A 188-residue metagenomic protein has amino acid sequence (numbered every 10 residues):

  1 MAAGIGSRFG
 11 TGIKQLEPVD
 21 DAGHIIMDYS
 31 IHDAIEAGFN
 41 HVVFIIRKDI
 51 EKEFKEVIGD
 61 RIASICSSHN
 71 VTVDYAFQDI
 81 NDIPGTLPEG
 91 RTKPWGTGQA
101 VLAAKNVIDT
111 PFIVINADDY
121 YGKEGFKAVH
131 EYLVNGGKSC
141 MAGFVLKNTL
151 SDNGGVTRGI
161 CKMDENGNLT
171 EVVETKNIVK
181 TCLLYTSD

Functional and structural regions predicted by a protein language model:
M1-A63, Q78, T110: N-terminal glycine-rich phosphate-binding loop and ensuing alpha1 helix
I5-G10, D82-T86, T181: Short acidic/His/Gly/Ser-rich catalytic and metal-binding motifs that mark active-site loops of diverse hydrolases
Q15, T72-D74, N168: Conserved beta-strand segments of alpha/beta enzyme cores
I62-N70: Short, conserved catalytic or adaptor-binding loops enriched in Gly and charged residues
I65, G85-E89, L183: Short helix-coil transition/hinge motifs at the ends and kinks of transmembrane helices, capturing the brief
N70-D164: Conserved beta-loop-beta/alpha segment of the NTase-like Rossmann-fold superfamily that binds/positions NTPs
E171-T175: Beta-strand scaffold of nucleotide-dependent catalytic cores
Y185-D188: Conserved small/polar residues in nucleotide/adenosyl-binding loops
